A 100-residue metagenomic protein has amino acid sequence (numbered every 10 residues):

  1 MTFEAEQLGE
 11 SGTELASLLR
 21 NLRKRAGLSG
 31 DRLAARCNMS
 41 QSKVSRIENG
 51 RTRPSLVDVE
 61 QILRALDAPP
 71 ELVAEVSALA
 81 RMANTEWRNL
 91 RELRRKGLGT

Functional and structural regions predicted by a protein language model:
M1-R25: A short, Lys/Arg-rich alpha-helix, primarily the initiator
S17, G27-L28, P54-V57: Residue-level signal for the short linker/turn that defines the boundary of a DNA-recognition helix
R20-N21, D31, E60: Residues within the helices of the helix-turn-helix
L22, R36, I47, V76: Residues in the recognition helix of alpha-helical DNA-binding motifs
R23, A34, L63: The alpha-helix within a helix-turn-helix
G27-S45: Short alpha-helical DNA-recognition segment
S40-T52, Q61-R64: Recognition helix of helix-turn-helix/homeodomain-like DNA-binding domains that insert into the DNA major groove
R53-T100: Interdomain hinge/linker segments and adjacent boundary elements that couple functional modules
